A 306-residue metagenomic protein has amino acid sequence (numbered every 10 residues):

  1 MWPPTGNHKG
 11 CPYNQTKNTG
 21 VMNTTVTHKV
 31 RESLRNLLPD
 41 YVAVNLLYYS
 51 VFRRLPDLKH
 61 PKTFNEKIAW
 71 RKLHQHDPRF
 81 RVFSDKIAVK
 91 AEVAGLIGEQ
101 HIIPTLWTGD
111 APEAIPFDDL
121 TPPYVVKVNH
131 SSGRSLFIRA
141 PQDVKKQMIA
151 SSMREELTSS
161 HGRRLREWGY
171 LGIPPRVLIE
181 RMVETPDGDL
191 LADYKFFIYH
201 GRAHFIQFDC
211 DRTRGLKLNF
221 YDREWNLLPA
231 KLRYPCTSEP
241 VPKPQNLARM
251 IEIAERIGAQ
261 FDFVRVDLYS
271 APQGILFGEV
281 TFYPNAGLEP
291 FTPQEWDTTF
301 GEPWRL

Functional and structural regions predicted by a protein language model:
W2-P3, G10-P12: Short, low-complexity intrinsically disordered segments enriched in A/P/G/S/L with frequent Arg, especially at protein
T16-D77: Membrane-proximal basic amphipathic "stem/tether" segments
H60-Q142, R154-E155, S159-R166, R176: A conserved helix-loop-beta module that forms one wall/lid of the active-site cleft in ATP-utilizing catalytic domains
K90, E113-P116, S132-F137, K146 (+5 more regions): Short catalytic/ligand-binding loop motif for oxyanion handling, primarily in non-cytosolic enzymes, centered on
G109, H130, R181-V183, I198-H200 (+1 more regions): Short, flexible loop/turn elements at secondary-structure junctions
L120, D143-Y234: Phosphate-binding site of ATP-dependent enzymes
G172-I173, Y221-I275: A long amphipathic alpha-helix within ATP-dependent nucleotide-binding catalytic cores
E252, S270-L306: C-terminal active-site "lid" helix and adjoining low-complexity regulatory extension at the edge of ATP-using catalytic
